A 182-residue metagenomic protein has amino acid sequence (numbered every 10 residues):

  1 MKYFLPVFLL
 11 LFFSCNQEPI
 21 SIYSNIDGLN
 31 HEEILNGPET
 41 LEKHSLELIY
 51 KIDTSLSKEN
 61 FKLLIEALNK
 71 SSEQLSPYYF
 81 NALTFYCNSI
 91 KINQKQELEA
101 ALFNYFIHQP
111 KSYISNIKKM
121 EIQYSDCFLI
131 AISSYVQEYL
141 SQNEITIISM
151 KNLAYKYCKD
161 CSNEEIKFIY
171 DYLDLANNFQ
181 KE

Functional and structural regions predicted by a protein language model:
M1-F4, Q17: Positively charged n-region of N-terminal signal peptides that target proteins for export
P6-L9: Hydrophobic helical h-region of N-terminal Sec-dependent signal peptides in bacterial secretory/periplasmic proteins
F13-S14: C-terminal motif of bacterial Sec signal peptides marking the signal peptidase cleavage site
P19-E182: Non-catalytic all-alpha helical scaffold/repeat segments
